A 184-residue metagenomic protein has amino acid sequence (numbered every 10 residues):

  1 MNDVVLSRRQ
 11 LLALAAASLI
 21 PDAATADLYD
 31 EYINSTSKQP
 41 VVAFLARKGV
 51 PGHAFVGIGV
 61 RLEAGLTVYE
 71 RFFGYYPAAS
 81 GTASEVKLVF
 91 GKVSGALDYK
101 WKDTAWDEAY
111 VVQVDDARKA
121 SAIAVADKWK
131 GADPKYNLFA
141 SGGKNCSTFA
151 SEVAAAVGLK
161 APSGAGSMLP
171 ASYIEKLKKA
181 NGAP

Functional and structural regions predicted by a protein language model:
N2-A16: N-terminal secretory signal peptides and thylakoid transit peptides that target proteins across membranes
D27-E108: Glycine-rich catalytic cores of cysteine/serine-nucleophile enzymes that process amide/ester linkages in cell-envelope
K38, I123-P184: Activation targets extended, charge/polar-rich intrinsically disordered C-terminal tails
F44-L45, W106-V114, D133-S141: Second-shell loop/turn segments in exported
V114-A126: A structural motif
